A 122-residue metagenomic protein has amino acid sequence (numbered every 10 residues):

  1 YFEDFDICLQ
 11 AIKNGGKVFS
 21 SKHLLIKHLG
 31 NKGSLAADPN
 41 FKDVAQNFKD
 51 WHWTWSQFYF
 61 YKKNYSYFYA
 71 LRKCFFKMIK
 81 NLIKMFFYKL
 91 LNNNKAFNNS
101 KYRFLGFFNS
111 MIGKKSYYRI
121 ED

Functional and structural regions predicted by a protein language model:
Y1: Active-site-adjacent helical/loop segments in soluble small-molecule enzymes
D4, W53-Q57, R103: Alpha-helical packing segments of well-folded alpha/beta enzyme cores
D4-A11: Short active-site alpha-helical segment characteristic of glycosyltransferases and processive polysaccharide synthases
D6, Y65-S66, A70, I112 (+1 more regions): Short linear sequence elements within intrinsically disordered, low-complexity coil regions
L9, K17-N93: Active-site-adjacent helix/loop segment of glycosyltransferases that harbors family-specific signature motifs
N14: Conserved dinucleotide-binding and phosphotransfer motif residues
N92-D122: Membrane-interface aromatic/basic loop that binds lipid-linked glycans or pyrophosphate carriers, typified by
